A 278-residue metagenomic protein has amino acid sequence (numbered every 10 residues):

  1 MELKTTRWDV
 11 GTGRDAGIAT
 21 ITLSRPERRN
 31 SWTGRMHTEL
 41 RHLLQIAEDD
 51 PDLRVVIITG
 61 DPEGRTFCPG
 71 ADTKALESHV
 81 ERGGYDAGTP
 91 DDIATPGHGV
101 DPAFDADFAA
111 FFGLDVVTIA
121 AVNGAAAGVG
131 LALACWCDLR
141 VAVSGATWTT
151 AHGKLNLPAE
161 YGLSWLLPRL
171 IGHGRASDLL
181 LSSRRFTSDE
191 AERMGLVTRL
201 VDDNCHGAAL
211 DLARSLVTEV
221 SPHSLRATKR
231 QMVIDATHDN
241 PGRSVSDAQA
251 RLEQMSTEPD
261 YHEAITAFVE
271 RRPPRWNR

Functional and structural regions predicted by a protein language model:
M1-D61, S78: Conserved CoA-thioester-binding segment of acyl-CoA-metabolizing enzymes
G60-A110, L155, D239: Glycine- (often His-adjacent) and acidic-residue-rich active-site loop that binds/positions the CoA thioester
T73, F104, S164, H173-A176 (+4 more regions): A general structural signal for well-ordered alpha-helical segments in protein cores
D101, D105, G128, P158 (+3 more regions): Glycine-rich phosphate-binding loop at the start of an alpha helix
D107-D115, A121, A127-L180, M194 (+1 more regions): CoA-thioester-processing core
L139, D178, S182-R184, E190 (+2 more regions): Well-ordered beta-strand positions
V141-A146, V197-S246, P259, R275-R278: C-terminal long alpha-helix characteristic of the crotonase
